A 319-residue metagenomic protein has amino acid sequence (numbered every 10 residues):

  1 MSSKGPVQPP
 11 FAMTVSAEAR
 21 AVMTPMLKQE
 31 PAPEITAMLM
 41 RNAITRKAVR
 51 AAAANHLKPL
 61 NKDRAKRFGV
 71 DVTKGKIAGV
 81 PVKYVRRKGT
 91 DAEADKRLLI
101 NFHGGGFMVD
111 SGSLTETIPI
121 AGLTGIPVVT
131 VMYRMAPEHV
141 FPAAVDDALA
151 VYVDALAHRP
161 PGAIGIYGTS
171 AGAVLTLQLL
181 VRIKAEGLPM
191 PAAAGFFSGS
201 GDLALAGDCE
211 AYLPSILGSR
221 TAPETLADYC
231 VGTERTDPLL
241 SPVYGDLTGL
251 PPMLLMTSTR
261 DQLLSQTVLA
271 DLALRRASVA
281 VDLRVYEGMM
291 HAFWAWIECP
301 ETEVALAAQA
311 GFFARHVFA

Functional and structural regions predicted by a protein language model:
M1-T90, A319: A glycine/proline-hinged amphipathic helix-loop "lid/cap" segment that gates access to hydrophobic ligand pockets
V22, M26-E30, I35, L39 (+3 more regions): Alpha/beta-hydrolase superfamily serine-hydrolase fold, recognizing
